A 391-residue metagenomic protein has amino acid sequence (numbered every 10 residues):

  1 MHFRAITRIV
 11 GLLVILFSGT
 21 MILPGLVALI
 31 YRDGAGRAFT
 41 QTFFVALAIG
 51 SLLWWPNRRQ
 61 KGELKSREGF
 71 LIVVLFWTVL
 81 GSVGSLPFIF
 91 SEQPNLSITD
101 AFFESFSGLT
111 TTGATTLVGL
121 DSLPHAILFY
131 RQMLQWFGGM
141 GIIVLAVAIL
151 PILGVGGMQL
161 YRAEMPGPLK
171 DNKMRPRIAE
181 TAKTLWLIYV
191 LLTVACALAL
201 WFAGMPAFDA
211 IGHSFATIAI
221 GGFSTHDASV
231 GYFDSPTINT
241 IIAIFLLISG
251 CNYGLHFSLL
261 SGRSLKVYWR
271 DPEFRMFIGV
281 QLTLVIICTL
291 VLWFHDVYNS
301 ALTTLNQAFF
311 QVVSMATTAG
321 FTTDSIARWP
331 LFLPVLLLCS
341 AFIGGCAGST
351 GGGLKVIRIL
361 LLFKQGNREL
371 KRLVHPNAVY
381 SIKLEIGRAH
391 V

Functional and structural regions predicted by a protein language model:
M1-H390: Membrane-proximal intracellular helices of multi-pass ion channels
